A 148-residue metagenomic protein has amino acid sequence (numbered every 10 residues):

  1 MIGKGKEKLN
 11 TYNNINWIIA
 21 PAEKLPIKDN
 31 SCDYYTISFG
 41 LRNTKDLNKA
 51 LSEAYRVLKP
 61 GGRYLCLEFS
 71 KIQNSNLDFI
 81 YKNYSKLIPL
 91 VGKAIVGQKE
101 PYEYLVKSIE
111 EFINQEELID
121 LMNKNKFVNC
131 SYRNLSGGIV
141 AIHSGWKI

Functional and structural regions predicted by a protein language model:
M1-L25: Class I SAM-dependent methyltransferase SAM/SAH-binding core
Y35-T36: Hydrophobic beta-strand segment of the Class I
F39-R42: Short catalytic micro-motifs in class I SAM-dependent methyltransferases
N48-R63: A short glycine-rich, Lys/Arg-flanked "PGG" loop and its adjoining helix->strand segment in the class I
Y64-L65, N129: A short hydrophobic/small-residue beta-strand
K71-L121, N125, S131: C-terminal alpha-helical "lid/dimerization" subdomain adjacent to the S-adenosyl-L-methionine
I119, N123-I148: Core SAM-dependent methyltransferase catalytic element
